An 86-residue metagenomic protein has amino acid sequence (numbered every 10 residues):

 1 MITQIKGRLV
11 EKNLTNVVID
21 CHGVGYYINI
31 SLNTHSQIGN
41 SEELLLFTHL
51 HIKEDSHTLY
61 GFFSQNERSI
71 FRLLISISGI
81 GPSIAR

Functional and structural regions predicted by a protein language model:
M1: Extended, charged alpha/beta regions that create polyanion-binding interfaces
Q4-K6, V10-R86: Long, highly charged, low-complexity intrinsically disordered interaction regions that mediate electrostatic DNA/RNA
